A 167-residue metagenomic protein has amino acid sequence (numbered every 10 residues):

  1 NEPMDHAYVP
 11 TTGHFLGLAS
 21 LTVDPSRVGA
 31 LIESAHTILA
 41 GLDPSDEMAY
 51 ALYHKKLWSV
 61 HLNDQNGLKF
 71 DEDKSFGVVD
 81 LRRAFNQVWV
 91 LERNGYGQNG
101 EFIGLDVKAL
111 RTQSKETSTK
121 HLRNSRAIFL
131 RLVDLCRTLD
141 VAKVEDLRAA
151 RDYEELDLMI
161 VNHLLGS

Functional and structural regions predicted by a protein language model:
D5-S167: Histidine-acidic metal/acid-base catalytic patches
